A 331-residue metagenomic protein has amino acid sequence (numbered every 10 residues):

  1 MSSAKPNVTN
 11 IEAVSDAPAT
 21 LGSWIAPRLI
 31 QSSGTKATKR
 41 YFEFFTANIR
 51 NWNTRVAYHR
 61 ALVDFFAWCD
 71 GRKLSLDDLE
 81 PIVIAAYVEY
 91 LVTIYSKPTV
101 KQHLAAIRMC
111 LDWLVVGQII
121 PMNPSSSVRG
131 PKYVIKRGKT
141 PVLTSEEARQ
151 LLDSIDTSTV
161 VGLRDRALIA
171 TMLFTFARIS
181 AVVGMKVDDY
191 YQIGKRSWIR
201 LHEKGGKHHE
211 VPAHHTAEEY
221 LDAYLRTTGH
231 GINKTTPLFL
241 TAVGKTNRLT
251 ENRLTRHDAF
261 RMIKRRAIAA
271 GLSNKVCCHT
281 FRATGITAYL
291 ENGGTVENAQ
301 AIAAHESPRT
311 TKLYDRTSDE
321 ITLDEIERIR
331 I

Functional and structural regions predicted by a protein language model:
M1-I331: Conserved catalytic core of the tyrosine transesterase superfamily
